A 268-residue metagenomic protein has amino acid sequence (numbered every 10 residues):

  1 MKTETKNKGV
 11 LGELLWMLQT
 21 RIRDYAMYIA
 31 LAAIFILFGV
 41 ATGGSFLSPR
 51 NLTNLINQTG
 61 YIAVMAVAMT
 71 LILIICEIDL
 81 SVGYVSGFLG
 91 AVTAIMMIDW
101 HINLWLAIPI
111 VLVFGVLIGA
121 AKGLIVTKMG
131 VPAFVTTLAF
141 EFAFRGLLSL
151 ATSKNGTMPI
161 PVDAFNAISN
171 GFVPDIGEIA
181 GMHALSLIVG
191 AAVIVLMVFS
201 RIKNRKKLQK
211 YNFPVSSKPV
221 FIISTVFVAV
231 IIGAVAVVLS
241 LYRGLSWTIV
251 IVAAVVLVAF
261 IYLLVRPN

Functional and structural regions predicted by a protein language model:
T3-V64, W100-L106, Q209-P214, Y242-R243: Membrane-interfacial amphipathic/re-entrant helices at transmembrane-helix boundaries
Y25-I29, L55, A63, Y84-F88 (+4 more regions): Hydrophobic alpha-helical transmembrane segments
I29-L37, V64-A68, P109-A121, L147 (+2 more regions): Generic alpha-helical transmembrane segments of integral inner-membrane proteins, especially permease/transport modules
F35-W100, G123-F134, L263-R266: Single transmembrane alpha-helix segments in multi-pass membrane proteins
L71-I72, N103-I108, K128-V135, T152-D163 (+1 more regions): A cytosolic-side transmembrane-helix exit/cap motif
S81-L89, I108-P109, V131-A139, K210-S224: Cytoplasmic-side transmembrane-helix entry/capping segments in multi-pass membrane proteins
H101-F142: Alpha-helical transmembrane segments within multi-pass membrane transporters and channels
E141-N268: Transmembrane helix-bundle core of multi-pass membrane transporters and related energy-transducing complexes
